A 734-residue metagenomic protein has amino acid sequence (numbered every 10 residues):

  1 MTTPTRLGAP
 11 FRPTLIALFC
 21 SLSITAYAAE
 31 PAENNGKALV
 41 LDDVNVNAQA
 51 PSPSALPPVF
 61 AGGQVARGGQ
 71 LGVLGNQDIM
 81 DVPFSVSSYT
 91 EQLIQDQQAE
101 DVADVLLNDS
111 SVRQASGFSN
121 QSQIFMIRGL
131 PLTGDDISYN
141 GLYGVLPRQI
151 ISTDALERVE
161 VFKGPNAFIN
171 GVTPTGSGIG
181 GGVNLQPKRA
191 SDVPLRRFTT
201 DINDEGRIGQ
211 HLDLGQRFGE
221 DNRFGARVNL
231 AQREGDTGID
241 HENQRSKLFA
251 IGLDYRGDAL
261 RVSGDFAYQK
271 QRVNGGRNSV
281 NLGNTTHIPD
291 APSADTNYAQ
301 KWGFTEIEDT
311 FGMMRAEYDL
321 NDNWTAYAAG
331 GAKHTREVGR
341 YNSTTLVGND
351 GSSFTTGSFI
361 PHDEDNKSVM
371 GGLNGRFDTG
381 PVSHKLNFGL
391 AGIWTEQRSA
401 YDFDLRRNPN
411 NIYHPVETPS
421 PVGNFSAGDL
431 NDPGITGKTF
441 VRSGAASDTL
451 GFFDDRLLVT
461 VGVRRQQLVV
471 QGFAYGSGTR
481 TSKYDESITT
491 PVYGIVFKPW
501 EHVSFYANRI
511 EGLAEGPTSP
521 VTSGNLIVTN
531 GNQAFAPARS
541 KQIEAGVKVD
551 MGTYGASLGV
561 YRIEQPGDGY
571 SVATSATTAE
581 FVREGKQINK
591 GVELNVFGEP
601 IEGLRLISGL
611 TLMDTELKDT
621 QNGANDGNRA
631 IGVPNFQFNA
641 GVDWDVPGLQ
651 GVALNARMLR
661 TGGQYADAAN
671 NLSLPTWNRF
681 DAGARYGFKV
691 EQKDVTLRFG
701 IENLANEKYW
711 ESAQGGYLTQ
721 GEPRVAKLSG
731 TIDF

Functional and structural regions predicted by a protein language model:
D42-V193, A545, G715: Acidic, small-polar-rich N-terminal luminal/periplasmic segments of exported/outer-membrane proteins
D154-E157, N166-F249, Y255-R261, T310 (+1 more regions): Outer-membrane beta-barrel translocator/receptor signature
R233-T237, A250-D319, A332-E364, R407-P433 (+2 more regions): Acidic/polar loop-and-plug regions of large Gram-negative outer-membrane beta-barrel proteins
D254, E364, S383-N387, A391-T395 (+4 more regions): Structural signature of Gram-negative outer-membrane beta-barrels, strongest in the C-terminal barrel of TonB-dependent
M313-T335, T356-A474: Face-selective signature of the C-terminal outer-membrane beta-barrel domain
R315-G331, T335-Y341, Y506, A536-E599 (+3 more regions): Membrane-embedded beta-barrel scaffold of Gram-negative outer-membrane proteins
L386, A507, I543, I631-F734: Conserved C-terminal beta-signal and adjacent last beta-strands/turns of outer-membrane beta-barrel proteins
F453-D454, G555, R562-E564, V582-D667: Gram-negative outer-membrane beta-barrel transporters
